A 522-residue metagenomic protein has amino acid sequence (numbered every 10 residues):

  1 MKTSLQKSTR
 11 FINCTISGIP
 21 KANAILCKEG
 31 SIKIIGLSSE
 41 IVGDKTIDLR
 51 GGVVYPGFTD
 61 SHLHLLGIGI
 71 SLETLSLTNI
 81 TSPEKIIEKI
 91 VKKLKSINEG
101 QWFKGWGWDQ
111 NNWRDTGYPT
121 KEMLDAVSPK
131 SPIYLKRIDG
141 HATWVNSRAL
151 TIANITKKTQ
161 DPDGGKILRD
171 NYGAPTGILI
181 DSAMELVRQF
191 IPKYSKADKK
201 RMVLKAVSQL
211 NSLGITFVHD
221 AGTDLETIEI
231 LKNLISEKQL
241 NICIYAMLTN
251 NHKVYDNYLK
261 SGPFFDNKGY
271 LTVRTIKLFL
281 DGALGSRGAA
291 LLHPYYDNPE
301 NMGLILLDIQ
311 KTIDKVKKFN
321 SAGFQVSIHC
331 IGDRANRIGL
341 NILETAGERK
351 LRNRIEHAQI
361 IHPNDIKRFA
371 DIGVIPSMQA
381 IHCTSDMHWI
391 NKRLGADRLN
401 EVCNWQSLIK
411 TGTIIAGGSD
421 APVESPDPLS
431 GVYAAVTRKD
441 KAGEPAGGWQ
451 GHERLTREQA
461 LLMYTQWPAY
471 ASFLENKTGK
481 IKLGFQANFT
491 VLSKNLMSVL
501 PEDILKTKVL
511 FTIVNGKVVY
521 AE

Functional and structural regions predicted by a protein language model:
S4-K28, I32-L259, L278, A283-A335 (+4 more regions): Divalent metal-binding segments
K7, N23, K477-K480, V509: Short, conserved secondary-structure segments in the cores of folded domains
I34-I35, G105, F489-L492, A521: A generic structural signal for residues embedded in beta-strands
S61, I372, A487: An anion/phosphate-binding loop that grips the pyrophosphate of nucleotide cofactors and donors
H64, Y270-G288, I372-T384: Non-cysteine beta-strand/loop elements that form the S-adenosyl-L-methionine
K93, P501-E522: P-loop/Walker A phosphate-binding loop and immediately adjacent motor/lid segment at beta-alpha junctions
L234-K238, G262-K268, E348, F369-G373: Acidic (Asp/Glu)-rich catalytic clusters
K317-S327, I331-N353, H357-A358, P363-K367 (+3 more regions): His/Asp/Glu-enriched, well-ordered alpha-helical/loop segment that forms or immediately abuts the divalent-metal
